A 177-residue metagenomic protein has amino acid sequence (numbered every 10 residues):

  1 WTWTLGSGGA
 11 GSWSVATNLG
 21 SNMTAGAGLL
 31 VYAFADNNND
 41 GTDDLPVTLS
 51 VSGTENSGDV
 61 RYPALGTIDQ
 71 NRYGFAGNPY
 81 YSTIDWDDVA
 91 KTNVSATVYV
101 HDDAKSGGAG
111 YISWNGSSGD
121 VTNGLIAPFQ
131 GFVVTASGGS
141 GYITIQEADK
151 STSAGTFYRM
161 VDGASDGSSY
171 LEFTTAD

Functional and structural regions predicted by a protein language model:
W1-L19, S106-D120: Tryptophan-centered short beta-strand motifs
G11-V94, I126-P128, V133-D177: A short, polar beta-strand/turn micro-motif
A90-Q130, A136: Internal maturation/activation junctions in enzymes
